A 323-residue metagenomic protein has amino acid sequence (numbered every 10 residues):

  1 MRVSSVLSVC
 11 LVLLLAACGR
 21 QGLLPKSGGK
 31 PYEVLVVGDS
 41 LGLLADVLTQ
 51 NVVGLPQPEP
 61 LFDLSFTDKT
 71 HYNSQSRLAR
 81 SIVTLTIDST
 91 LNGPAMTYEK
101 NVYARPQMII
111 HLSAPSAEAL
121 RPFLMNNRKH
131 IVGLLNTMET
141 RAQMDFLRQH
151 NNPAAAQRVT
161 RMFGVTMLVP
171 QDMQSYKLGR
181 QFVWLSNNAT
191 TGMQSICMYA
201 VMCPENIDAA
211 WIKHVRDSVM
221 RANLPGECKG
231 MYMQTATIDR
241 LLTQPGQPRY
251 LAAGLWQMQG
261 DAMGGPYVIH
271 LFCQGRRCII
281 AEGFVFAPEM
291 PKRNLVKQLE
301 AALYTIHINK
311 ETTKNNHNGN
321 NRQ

Functional and structural regions predicted by a protein language model:
M1-S5: Positively charged n-region of N-terminal signal peptides that target proteins for export
L14-A17: C-terminal motif of bacterial Sec signal peptides marking the signal peptidase cleavage site
R20-Q107: Start-of-domain marker
R20-Q21, L35-V37, G54, P170-E227: Secretory pathway targeting signatures of secreted, lumenal, and periplasmic proteins
G29, S40-G42, D46, P58-L61 (+2 more regions): N-terminal "mature-domain start" segment
E33-V36, K100-T160: Long, acidic/polar, low-complexity amphipathic helices and coiled-coil-like
T67-E118, R221-C278, M290-K292, E300-Y304 (+2 more regions): Signature of long, low-cysteine stretches enriched in small and polar/charged residues
R121-A142, M167, M173, I279-Q323: Surface-exposed amphipathic alpha-helical segments
